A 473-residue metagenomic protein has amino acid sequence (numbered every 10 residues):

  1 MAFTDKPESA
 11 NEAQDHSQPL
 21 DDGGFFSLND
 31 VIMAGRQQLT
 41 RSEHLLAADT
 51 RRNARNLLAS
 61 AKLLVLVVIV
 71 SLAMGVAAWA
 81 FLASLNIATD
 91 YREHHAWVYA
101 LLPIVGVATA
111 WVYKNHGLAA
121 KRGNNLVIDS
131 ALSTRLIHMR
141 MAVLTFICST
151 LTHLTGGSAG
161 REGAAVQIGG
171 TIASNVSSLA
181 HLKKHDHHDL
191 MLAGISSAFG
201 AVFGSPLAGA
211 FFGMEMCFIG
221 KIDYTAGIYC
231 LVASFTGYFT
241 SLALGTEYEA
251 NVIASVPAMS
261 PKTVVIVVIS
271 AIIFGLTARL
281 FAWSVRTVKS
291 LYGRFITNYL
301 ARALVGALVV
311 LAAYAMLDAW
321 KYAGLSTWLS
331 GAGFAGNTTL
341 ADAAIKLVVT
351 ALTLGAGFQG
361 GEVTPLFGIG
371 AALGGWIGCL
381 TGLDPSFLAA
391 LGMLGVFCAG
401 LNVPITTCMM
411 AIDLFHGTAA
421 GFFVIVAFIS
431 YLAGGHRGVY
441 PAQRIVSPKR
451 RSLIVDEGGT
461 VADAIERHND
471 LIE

Functional and structural regions predicted by a protein language model:
A2-E473: Alpha-helical transmembrane segments and immediately membrane-proximal extracytoplasmic
